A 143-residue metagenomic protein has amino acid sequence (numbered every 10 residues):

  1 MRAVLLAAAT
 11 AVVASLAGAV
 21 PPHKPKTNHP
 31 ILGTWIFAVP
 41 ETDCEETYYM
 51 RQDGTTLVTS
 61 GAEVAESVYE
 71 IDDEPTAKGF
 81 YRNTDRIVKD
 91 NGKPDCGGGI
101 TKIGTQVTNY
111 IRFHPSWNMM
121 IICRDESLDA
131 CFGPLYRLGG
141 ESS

Functional and structural regions predicted by a protein language model:
M1-V4: Positively charged n-region of N-terminal signal peptides that target proteins for export
A7-S15: Bacterial N-terminal signal peptides
V20-I36: N-terminal helix-cap/turn-to-beta initiation motif at the start of protein domains
I31-A65: N-terminal secretory signal peptides
P40-D43, S60-E126: Contiguous, well-ordered beta-strand patches that form the walls/edges of small beta-barrel/beta-sandwich domains
Y48, E66-I71, F132-L138: Short amphipathic beta-strand/extended segments with alternating polar/hydrophobic composition
M50, K102-I103, D129, R137: Secreted/processed peptides and extracellular or luminal domains of membrane proteins
G140-S143: Short, solvent-exposed mixed-charge patches
